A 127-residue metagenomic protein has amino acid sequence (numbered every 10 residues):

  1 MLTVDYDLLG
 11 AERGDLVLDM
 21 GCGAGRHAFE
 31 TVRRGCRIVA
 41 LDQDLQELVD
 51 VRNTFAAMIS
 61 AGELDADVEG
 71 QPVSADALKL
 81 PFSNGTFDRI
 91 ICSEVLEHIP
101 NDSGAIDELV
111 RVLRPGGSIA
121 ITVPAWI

Functional and structural regions predicted by a protein language model:
T3-G10, D15-I127: Conserved SAM-binding loop
